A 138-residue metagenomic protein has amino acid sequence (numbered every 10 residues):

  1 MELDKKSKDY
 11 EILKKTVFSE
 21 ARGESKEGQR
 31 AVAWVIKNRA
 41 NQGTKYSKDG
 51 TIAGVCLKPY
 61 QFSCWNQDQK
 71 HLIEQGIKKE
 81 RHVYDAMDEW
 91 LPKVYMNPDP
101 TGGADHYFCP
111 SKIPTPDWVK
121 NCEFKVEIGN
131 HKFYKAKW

Functional and structural regions predicted by a protein language model:
E2-W138: Bacterial extracytoplasmic/cell-wall-associated proteins, especially those involved in peptidoglycan
